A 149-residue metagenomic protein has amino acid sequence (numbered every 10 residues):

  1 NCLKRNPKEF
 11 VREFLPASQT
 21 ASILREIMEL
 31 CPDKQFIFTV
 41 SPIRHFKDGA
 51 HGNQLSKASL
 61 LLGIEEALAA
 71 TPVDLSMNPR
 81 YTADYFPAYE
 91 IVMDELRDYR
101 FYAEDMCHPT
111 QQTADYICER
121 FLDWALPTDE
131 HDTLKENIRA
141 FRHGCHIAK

Functional and structural regions predicted by a protein language model:
N1-D74, N78-K149: Alpha-helical cap/lid subdomain in secreted, periplasmic, or secretory-pathway luminal O-acyl-processing enzymes
